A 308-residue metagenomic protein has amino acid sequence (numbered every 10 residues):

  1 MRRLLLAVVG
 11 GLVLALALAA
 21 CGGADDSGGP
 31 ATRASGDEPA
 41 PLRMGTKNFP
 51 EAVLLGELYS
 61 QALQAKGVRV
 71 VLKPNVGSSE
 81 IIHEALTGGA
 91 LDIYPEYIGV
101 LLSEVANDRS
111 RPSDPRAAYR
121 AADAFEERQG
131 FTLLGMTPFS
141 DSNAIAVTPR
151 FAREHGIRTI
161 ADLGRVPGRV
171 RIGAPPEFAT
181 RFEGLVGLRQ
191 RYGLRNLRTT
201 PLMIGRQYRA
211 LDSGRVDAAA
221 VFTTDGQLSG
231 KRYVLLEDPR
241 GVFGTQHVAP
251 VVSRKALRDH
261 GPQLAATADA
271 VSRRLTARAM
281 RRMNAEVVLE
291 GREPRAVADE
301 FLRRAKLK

Functional and structural regions predicted by a protein language model:
M1-G10: Bacterial N-terminal signal peptides that target proteins for export
A17-A20: C-terminal motif of bacterial Sec signal peptides marking the signal peptidase cleavage site
G22-D25: Bacterial signal peptide processing site
P39-V71, P138-R209, S213, R292-A296: Bilobed "Venus flytrap"/periplasmic-binding protein-like clamshell domains and structurally analogous long
D92-E96, V216-F222: Paired acidic/hydrophobic, glycine-rich loop segments that form the ligand-binding mouth/hinge of periplasmic-binding
V105-S113, Y119-L134, S213-R215, Q227-G241: Ligand-binding "clamshell"
N143-R153, H247-H260: A bilobed periplasmic-binding-protein/Venus flytrap-type ligand-binding module shared by bacterial periplasmic
E177-A179, E183, R189-L194, Q263-K308: An extracytoplasmic/periplasmic, membrane-proximal ligand-sensing/linker region
